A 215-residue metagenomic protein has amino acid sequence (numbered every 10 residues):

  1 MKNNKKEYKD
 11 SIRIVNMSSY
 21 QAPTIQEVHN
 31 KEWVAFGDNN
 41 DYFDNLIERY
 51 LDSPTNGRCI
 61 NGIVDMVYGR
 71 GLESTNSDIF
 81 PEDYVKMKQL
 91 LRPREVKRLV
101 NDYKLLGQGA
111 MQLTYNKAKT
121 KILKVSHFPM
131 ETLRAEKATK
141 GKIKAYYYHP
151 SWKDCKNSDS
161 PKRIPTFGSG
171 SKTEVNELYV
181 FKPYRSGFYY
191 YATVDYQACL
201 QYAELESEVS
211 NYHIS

Functional and structural regions predicted by a protein language model:
M1-R58, D65-S215: Structured, contiguous alpha/beta core segments that scaffold functional sites
